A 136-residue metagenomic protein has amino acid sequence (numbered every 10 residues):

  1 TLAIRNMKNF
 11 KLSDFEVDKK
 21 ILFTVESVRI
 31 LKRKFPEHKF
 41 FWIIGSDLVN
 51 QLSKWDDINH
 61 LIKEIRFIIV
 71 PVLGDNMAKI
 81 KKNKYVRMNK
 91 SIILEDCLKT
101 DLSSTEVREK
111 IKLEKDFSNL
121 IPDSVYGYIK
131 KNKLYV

Functional and structural regions predicted by a protein language model:
T1-V136: Nucleotidyltransferase catalytic core that binds NTPs
